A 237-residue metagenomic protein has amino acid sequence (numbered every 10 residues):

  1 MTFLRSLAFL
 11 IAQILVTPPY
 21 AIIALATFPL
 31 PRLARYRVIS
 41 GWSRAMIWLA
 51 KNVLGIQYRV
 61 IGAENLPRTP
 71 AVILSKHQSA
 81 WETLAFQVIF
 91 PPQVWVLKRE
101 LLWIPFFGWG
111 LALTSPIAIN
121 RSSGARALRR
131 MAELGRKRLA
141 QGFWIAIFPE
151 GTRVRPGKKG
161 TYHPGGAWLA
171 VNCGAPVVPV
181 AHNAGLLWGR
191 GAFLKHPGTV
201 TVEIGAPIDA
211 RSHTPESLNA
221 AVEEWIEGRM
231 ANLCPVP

Functional and structural regions predicted by a protein language model:
M1-I11, A34-V38, W103: Structural motif marking the loop-to-transmembrane transition
F3-L4, L128-P237: Non-catalytic C-terminal accessory region of glycerolipid acyltransferases and related lyso-lipid remodeling enzymes
L4-P29: A hydrophobic membrane-anchoring feature enriched in long, contiguous, low-charge segments that mark signal-anchor
Y20-G41, K51-V53, R68-G124: Catalytic core of membrane glycerolipid acyltransferases/transacylases, capturing the structured, soluble-facing
V60, I73, W95-V96, V202-I204: Generic preference for hydrophobic
I61, V96-K98, I119-R121, P149 (+1 more regions): Thr-Gly-centered strand-to-loop micro-motif
G62-L66: Glycine-rich helix-loop-beta junction characteristic of Rossmann-like nucleotide cofactor-binding loops
